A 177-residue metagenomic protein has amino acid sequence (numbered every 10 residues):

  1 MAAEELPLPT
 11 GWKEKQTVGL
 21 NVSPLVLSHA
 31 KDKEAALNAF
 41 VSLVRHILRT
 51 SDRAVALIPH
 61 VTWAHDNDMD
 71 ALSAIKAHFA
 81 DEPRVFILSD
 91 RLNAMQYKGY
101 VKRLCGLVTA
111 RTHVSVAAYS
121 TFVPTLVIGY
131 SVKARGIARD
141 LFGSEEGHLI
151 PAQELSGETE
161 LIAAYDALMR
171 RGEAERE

Functional and structural regions predicted by a protein language model:
M1-E177: Active-site anion-handling motifs in enzyme catalytic cores
